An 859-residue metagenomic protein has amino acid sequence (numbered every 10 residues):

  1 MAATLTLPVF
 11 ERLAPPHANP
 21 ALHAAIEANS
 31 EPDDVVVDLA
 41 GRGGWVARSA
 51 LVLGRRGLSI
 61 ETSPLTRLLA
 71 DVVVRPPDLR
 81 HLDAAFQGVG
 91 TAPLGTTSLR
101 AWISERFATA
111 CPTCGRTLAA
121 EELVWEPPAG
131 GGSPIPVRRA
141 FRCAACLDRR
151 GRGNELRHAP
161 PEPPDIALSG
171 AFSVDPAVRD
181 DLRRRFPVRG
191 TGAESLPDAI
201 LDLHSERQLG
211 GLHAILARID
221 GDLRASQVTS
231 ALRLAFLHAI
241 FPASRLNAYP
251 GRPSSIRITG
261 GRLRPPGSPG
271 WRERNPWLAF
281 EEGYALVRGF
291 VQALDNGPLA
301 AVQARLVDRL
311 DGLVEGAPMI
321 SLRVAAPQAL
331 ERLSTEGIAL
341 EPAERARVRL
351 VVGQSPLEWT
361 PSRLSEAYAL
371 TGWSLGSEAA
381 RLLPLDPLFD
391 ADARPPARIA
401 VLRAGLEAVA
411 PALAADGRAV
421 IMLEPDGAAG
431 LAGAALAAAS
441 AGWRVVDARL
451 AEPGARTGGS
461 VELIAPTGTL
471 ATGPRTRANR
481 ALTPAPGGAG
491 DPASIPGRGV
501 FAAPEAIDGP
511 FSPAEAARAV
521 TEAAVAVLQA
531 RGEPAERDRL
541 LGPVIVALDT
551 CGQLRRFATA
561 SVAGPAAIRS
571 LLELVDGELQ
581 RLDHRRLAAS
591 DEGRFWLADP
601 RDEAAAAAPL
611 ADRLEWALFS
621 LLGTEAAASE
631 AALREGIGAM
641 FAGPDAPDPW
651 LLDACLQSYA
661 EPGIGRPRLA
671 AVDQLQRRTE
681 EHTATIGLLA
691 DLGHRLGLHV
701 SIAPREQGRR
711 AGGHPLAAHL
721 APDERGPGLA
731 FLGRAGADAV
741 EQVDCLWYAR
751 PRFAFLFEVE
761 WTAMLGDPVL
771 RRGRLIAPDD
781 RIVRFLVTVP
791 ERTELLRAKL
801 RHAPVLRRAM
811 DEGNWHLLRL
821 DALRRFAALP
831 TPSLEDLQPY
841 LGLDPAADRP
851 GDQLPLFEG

Functional and structural regions predicted by a protein language model:
M1-R42, V46-E341, R347-R349, P356-A391 (+8 more regions): Nucleic-acid modification enzymes, centered on SAM-dependent nucleic-acid methyltransferases
L232, G708, L786-L795, A822: Short beta-alpha junction loops
R345, I399-A415: A short glycine-rich, Lys/Arg-flanked "PGG" loop and its adjoining helix->strand segment in the class I
L431-S440, L716-A718, L795-A809: Short, aromatic/basic amphipathic alpha-helical patches
D447-I702, E706-A711, A846, L854-G859: C-terminal non-catalytic scaffold/interaction domains in large multidomain proteins
H694, S701-R752, A828-T831: Active-site metal-binding core of divalent-cation-utilizing nuclease and nuclease-like domains
L729-V743, A749-G813, L817: Catalytic cores of nucleic-acid endonucleases
E791-G859: Domain-level recognition of nuclease-like catalytic cores that cleave nucleotide substrates
